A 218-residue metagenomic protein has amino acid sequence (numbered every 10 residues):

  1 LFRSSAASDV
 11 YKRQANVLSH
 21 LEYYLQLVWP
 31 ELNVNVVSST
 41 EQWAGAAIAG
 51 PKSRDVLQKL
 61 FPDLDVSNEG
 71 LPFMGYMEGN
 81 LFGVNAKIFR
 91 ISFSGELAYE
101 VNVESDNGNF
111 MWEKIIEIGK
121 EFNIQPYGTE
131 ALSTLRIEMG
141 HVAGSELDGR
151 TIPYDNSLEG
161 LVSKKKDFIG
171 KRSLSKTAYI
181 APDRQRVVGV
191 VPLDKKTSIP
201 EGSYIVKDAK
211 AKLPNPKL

Functional and structural regions predicted by a protein language model:
L1-A7, Y11: Single conserved hydrophobic/aromatic residue that forms the stacking wall/gate of nucleotide- or nucleobase-binding
D9-L218: Conserved, structured C-terminal
